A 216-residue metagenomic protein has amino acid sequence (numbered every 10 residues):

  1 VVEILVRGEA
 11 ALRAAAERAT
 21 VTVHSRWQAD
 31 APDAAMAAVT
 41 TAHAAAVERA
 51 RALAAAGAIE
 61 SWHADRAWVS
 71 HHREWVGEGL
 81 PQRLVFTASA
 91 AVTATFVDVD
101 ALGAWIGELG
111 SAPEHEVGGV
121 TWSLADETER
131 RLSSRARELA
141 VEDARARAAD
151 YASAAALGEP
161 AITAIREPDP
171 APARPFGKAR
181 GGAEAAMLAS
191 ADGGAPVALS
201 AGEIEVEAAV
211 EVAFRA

Functional and structural regions predicted by a protein language model:
V1-A216: Short, charge-dense linear interaction motifs
